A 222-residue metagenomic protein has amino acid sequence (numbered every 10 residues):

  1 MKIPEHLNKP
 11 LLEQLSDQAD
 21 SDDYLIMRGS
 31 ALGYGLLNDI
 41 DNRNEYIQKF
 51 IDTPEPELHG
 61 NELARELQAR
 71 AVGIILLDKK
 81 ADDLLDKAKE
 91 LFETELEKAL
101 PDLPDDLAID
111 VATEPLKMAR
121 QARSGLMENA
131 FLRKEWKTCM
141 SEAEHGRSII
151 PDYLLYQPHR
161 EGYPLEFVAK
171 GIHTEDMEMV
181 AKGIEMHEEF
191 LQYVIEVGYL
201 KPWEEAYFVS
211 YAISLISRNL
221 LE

Functional and structural regions predicted by a protein language model:
M1-L12, G35-I51, L77-P104, L132-H145 (+1 more regions): Helix-turn-helix repeat elements of alpha-solenoid scaffolds
L15-S21, D52-H59, K98-P101, V111 (+2 more regions): Solenoid-like repeat scaffolds
D22-L25, E62, V111-M118, L155-G162 (+1 more regions): Structural signature of alpha-solenoid helical repeat junctions
R28-G29, E62, A69, M118-Q121 (+3 more regions): "A position-specific structural signal for the A-helix of alpha-solenoid helical repeats
Y34, I74-L76, R123, A130 (+4 more regions): Residue at a conserved register position within TPR or TPR-like alpha-solenoid repeats
Y34, L67-R70: TPR/Sel1-like alpha-solenoid repeat signature
A64, A71, A81, A88 (+5 more regions): Small-residue hotspots
F190, K201-R218: Long, ordered, amphipathic alpha-helical scaffolds
